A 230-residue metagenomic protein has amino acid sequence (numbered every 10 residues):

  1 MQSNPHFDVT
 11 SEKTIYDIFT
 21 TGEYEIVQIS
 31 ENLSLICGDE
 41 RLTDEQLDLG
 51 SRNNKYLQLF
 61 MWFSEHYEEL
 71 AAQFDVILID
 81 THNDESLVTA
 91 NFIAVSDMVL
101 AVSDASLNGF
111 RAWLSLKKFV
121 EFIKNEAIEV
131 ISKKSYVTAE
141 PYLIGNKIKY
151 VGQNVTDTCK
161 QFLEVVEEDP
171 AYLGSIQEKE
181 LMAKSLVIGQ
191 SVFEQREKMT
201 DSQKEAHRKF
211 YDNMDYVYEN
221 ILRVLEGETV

Functional and structural regions predicted by a protein language model:
M1-V230: P-loop NTP-binding core
